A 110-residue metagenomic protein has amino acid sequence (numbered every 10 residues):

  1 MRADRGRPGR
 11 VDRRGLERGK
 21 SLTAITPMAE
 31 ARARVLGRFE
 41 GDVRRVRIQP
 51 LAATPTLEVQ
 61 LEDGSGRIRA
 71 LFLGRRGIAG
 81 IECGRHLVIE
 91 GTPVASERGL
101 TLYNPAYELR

Functional and structural regions predicted by a protein language model:
M1-A52, A95, L100-R110: OB/S1-fold single-stranded nucleic-acid-binding modules and their adjacent gly/ser/pro-rich low-complexity linkers
A33, L51-A53, E62, I81-R85: A generic structural micro-feature
V46, L51-A70: OB-fold (S1/OB) nucleic-acid-binding surfaces
T56-E58, L73-R75, Y103-P105: "Short basic amphipathic alpha-helical interaction patches in structured regions
Q60, A70, C83-H86, E97 (+1 more regions): Long, contiguous binding/interaction regions
R67, R76-G77, E108-L109: Short, surface-exposed beta-strand-loop junctions and turns on beta-sheet-rich folds
R75-E90: Short nucleic-acid-contacting surface segments enriched for D/E, G, S/T with interspersed K/R
